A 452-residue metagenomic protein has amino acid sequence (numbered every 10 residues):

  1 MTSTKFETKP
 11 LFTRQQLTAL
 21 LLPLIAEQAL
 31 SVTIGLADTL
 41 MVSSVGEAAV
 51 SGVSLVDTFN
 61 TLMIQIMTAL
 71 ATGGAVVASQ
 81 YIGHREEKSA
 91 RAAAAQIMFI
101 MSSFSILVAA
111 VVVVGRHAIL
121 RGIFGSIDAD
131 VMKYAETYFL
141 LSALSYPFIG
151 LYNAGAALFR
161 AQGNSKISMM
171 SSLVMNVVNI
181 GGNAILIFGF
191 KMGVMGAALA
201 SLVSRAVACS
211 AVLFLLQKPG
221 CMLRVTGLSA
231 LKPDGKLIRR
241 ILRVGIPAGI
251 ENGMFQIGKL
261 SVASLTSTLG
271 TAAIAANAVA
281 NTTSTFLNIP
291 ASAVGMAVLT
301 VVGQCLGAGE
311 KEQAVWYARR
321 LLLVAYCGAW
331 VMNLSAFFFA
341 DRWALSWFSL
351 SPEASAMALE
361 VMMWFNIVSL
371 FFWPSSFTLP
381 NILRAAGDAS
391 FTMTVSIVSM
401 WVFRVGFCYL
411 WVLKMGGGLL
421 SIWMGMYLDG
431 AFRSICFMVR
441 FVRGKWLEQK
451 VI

Functional and structural regions predicted by a protein language model:
M1-L24, A78-S145, G189-I246, V302-V368 (+1 more regions): Short alpha-helical transmembrane segments in multi-pass integral membrane proteins
A19-G35, L141, M175, S204-A208 (+3 more regions): Transmembrane helical elements of multi-pass membrane transporters/channels
Q28-A29, Q65, S105, A109 (+11 more regions): Residue-level hotspots within the lipid-embedded alpha helices of multi-pass solute transporters
A29-S51, L120-A129, I185-M192, G253-F286 (+4 more regions): Helix-terminus/linker motif at the lipid-water interface of multi-pass membrane proteins
E47-T58, A135, F139, A198 (+3 more regions): Small-residue hotspots at the loop-to-helix junctions and early N-terminal turns of transmembrane alpha-helices
V50-A110, I149-S168, I274-A340, W373-S396: Small-residue-rich hydrophobic transmembrane alpha-helices
L62-Q65, N179-N183, C209-L213, F286-I289 (+3 more regions): Hydrophobic transmembrane alpha-helices of multi-pass small-molecule transporters
A71, L141-R160, S168-N176, A197-V212 (+5 more regions): Short runs within selected transmembrane alpha-helices of multi-pass transporters and secretion channels
